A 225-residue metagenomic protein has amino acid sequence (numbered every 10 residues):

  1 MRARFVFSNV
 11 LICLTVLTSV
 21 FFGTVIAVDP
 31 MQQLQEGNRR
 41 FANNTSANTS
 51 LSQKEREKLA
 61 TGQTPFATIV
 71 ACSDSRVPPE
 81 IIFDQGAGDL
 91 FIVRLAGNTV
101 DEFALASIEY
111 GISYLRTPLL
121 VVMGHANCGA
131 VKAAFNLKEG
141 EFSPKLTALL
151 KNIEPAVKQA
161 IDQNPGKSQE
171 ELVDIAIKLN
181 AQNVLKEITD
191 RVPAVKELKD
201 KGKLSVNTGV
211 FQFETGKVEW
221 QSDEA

Functional and structural regions predicted by a protein language model:
M1-F5: Positively charged n-region of N-terminal signal peptides that target proteins for export
N9-F21: Bacterial N-terminal signal peptides
V25-T64, A87-G88, G97-R116, G129-A225: Divalent-metal-activated hydrolytic enzyme cores
A71-R76, A96-T99, H125-C128: Short glycine-enriched loops at secondary-structure junctions
R76-V93: Catalytic core of membrane glycerolipid acyltransferases/transacylases, capturing the structured, soluble-facing
V122: Conserved functional hotspot residues or short segments at active or partner-binding sites across diverse domains
